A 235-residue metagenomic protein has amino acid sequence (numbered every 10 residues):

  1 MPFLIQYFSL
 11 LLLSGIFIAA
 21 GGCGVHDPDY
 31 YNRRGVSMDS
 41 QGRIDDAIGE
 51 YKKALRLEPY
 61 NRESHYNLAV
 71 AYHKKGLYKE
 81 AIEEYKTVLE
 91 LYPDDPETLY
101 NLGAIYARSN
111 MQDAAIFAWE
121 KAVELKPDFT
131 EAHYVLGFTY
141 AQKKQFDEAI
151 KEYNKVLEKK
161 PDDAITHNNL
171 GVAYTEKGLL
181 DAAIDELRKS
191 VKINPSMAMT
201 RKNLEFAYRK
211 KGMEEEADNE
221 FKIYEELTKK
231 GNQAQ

Functional and structural regions predicted by a protein language model:
G22-H26: Bacterial signal peptide processing site
D27-E63, N67-L77: Alpha-helical segment of the N-proximal tetratricopeptide repeat
S40-K53, K75-T87, D94-E97, R108-K121 (+5 more regions): Structural signature of tandem alpha-helical TPR/SEL1-like repeats, specifically the intra-repeat loop/turn
L57, L91, L125, K159 (+2 more regions): Structural marker of alpha-solenoid helical repeat scaffolds
